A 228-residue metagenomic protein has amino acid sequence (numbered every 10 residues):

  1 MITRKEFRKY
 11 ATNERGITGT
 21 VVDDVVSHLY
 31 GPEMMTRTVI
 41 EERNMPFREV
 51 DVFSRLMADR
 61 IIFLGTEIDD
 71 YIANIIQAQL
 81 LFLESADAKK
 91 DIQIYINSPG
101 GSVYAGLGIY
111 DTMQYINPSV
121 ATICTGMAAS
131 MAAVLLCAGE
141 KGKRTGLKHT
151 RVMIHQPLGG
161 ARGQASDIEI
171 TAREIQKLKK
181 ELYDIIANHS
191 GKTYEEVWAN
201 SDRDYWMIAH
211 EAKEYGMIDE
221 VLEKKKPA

Functional and structural regions predicted by a protein language model:
M1-A228: Terminal-region recognition feature
